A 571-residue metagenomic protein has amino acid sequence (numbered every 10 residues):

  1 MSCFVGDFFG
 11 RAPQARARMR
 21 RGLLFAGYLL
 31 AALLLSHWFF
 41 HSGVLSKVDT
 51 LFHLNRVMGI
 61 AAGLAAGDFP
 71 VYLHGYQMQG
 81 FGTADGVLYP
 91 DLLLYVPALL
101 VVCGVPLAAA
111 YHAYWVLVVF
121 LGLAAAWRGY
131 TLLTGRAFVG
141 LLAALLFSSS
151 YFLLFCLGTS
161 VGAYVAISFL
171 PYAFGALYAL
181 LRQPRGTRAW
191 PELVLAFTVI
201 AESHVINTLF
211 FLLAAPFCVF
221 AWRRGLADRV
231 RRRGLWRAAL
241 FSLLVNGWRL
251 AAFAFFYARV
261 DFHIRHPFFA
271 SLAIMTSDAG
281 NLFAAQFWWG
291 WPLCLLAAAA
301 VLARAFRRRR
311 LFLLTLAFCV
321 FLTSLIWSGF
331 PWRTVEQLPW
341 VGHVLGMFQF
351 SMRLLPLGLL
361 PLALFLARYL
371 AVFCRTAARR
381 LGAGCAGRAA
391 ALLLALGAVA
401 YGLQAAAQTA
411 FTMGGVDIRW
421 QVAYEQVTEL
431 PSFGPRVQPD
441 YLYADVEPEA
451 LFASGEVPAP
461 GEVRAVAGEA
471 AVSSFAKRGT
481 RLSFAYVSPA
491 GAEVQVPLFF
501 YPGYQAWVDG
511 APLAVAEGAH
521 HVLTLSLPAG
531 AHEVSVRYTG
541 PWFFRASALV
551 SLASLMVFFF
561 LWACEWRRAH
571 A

Functional and structural regions predicted by a protein language model:
S2-G415, A531-R537, F544-A571: Membrane-embedded transmembrane-helix bundle of lipid-linked glycan/lipid transferases
A17, G455-A571: Active-site-proximal, structured, solvent-exposed surfaces of multi-pass membrane proteins that position macromolecular
M78, F210, A254-R259, L293-A297 (+8 more regions): A generic structural signal for solvent-exposed, polar alpha-helical segments
A124, G397-R481, P489, Q495 (+3 more regions): Extracytoplasmic
